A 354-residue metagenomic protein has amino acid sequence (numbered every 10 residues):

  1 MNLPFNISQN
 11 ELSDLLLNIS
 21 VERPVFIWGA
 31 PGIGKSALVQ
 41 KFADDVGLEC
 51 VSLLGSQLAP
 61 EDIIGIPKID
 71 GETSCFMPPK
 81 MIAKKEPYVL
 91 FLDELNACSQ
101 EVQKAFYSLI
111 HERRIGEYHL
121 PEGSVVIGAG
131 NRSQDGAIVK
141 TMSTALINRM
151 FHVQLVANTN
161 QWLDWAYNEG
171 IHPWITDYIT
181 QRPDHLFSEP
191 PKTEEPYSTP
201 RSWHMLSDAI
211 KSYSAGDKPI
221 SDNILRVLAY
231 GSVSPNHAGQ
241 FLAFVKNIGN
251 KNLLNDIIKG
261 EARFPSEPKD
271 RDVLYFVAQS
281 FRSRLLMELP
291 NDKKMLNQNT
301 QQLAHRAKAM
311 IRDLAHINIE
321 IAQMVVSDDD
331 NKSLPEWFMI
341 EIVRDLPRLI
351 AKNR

Functional and structural regions predicted by a protein language model:
M1-Q181: AAA+ P-loop NTPase catalytic core and its hallmark functional loops
N2, K35, K41, K68 (+15 more regions): Context-gated lysine
N2, N6, N10, N18 (+13 more regions): Detector for Asparagine
S8, P78, S221, N250 (+5 more regions): Serine/threonine-rich low-complexity intrinsically disordered regions
F106-I110, Y275-V277, F281, I321-V326: Conserved short hydrophobic patches within well-ordered secondary structure
N168-I319: Alpha-helical lid/collar subdomain of P-loop NTPases
Q298-R354: Long, positively charged, glycine-interspersed low-complexity recognition regions
